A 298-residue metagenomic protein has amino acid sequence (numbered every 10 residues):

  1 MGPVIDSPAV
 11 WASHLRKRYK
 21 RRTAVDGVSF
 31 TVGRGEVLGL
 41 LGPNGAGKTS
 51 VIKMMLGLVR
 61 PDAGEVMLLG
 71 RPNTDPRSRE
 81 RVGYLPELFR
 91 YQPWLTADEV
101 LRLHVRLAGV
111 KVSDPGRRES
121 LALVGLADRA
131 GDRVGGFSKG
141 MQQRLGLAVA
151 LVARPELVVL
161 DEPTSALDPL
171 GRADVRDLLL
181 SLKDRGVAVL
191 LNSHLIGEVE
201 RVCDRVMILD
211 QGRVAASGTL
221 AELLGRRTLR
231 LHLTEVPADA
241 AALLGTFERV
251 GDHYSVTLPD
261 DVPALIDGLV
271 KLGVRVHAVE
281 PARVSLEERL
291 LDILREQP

Functional and structural regions predicted by a protein language model:
M1-R16, E296-P298: ABC-family P-loop ATPase nucleotide-binding domain
G2-P3, E119, A221-E222: Short, flexible cytosolic linker that couples an ABC transmembrane/permease module to its adjacent nucleotide-binding
I5, T23, L224-R226, R249: Short coil/turn motifs at beta-sheet boundaries
S7-V10, K17-D210, A215-A216: ABC transporter nucleotide-binding domains
R34, A97, L220, R283-L286: Structural motif detector for alpha-helix initiation sites
T74, K111-S113, D204, G225-T228 (+2 more regions): Short glycine/proline-enriched coil/turn segments at helix->beta-strand junctions
R213-T234: Conserved beta-strand-loop-alpha-helix hinge in the C-terminal portion of ABC ATPase nucleotide-binding domains
T228-P298: Short, charged/small-residue-rich alpha-helical element at the C-terminal edge of ABC transporter nucleotide-binding
